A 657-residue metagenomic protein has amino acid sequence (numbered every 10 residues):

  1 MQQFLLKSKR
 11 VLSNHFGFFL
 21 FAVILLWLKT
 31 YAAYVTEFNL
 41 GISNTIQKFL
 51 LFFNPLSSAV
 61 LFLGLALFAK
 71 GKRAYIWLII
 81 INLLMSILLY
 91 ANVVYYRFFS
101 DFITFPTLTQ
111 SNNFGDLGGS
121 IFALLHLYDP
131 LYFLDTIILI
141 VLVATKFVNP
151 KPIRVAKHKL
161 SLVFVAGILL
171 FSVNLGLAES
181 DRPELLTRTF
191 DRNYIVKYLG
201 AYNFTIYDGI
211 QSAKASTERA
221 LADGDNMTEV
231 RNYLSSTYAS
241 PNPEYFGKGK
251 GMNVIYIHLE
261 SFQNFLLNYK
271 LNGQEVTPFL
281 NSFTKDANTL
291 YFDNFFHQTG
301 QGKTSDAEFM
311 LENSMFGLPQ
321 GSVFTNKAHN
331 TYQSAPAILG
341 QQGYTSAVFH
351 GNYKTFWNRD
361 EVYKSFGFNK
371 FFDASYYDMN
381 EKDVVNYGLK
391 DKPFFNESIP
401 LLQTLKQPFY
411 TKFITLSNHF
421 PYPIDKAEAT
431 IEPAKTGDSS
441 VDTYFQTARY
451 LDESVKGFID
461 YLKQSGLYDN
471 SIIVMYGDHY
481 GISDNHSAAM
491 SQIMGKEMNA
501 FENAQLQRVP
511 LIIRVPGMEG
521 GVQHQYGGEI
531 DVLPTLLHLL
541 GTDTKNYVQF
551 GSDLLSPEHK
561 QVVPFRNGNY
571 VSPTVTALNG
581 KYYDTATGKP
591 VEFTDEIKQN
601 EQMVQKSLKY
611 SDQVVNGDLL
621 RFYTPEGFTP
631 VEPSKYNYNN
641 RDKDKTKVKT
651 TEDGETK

Functional and structural regions predicted by a protein language model:
Q2-G209: Transmembrane and membrane-interface helices of multi-pass, inner-membrane envelope-modifying transferases
L5, S13, G17, R219-D223 (+2 more regions): Intrinsic-disorder-associated interaction segments
N14, G71, S120-L127, D223 (+4 more regions): Membrane-interface junctions
Q47, K72, F105-L108, N112-G115 (+6 more regions): Generic alpha-helical secondary structure signal
F99-T107, F122-D129, L221, T304 (+3 more regions): General structural signal for secondary-structure boundaries
F133, K197-T217, S261, N470 (+2 more regions): Conserved acidic functional residues
N174-G251: Membrane-interface segments at or immediately adjacent to transmembrane helices that form the boundary between
L234-K657: Solvent-exposed soluble domains appended to multi-pass membrane proteins
